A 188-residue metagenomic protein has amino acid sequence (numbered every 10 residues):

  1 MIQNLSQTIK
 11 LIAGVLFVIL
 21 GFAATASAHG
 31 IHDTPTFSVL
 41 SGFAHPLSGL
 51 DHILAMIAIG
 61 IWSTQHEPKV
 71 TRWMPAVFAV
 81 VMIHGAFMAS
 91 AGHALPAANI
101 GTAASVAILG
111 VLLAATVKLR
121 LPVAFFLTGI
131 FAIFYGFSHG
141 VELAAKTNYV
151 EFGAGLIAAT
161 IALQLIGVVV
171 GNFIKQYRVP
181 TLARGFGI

Functional and structural regions predicted by a protein language model:
I2-I188: Membrane metalloprotein/metal-transporter helix-bundle signature
